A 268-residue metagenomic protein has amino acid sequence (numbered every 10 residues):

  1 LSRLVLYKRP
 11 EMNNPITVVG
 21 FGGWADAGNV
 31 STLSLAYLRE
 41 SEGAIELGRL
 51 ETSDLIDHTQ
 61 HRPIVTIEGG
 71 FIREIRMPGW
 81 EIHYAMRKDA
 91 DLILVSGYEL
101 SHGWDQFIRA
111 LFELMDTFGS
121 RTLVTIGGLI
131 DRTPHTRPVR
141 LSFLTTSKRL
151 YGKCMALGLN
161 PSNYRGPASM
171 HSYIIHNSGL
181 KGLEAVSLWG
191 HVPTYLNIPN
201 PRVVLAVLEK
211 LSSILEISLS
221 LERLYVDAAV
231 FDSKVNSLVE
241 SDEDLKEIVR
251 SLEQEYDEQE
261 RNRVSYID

Functional and structural regions predicted by a protein language model:
L1-E99: N-terminal short beta-loop-beta anion/metal-coordinating cradle
N29-L33, H102, Q106, R165 (+4 more regions): Conserved active-site and cofactor/substrate-binding residues in soluble primary-metabolism enzymes
S41-I45, F118, N177, K181 (+4 more regions): Change "in soluble alpha/beta enzymes" to "in soluble alpha/beta proteins
G48-D54, T122-G127, E222-Y225: A generic structural motif
A90, Y98-R149: Internal, conserved structured core segments that host functional sites
R132-I214: Catalytic cores of processing enzymes, dominated by hydrolases/peptidases, characterized by acidic/His-rich
L196-D268: A conserved C-terminal secondary-structure "cap"
